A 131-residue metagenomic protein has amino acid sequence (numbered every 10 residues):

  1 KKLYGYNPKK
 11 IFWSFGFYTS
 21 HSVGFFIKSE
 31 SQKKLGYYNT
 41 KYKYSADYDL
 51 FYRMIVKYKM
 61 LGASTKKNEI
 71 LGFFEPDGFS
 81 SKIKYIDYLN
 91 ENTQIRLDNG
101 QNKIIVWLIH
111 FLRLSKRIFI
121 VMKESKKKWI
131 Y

Functional and structural regions predicted by a protein language model:
K2-E91, I95: Conserved nucleotide-sugar donor-binding catalytic segment
L97-Y131: Membrane-proximal basic amphipathic "stem/tether" segments
